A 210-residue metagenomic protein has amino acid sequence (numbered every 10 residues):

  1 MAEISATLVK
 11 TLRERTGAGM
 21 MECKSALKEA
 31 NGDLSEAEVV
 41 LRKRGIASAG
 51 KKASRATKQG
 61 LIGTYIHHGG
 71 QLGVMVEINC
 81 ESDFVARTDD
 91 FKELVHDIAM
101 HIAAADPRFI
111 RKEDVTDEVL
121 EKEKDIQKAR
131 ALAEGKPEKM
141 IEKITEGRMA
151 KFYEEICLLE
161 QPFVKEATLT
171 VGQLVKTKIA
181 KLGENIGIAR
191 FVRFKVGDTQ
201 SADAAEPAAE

Functional and structural regions predicted by a protein language model:
A2-E210: N-terminal assembly/interaction segments in proteins that build large macromolecular machines
